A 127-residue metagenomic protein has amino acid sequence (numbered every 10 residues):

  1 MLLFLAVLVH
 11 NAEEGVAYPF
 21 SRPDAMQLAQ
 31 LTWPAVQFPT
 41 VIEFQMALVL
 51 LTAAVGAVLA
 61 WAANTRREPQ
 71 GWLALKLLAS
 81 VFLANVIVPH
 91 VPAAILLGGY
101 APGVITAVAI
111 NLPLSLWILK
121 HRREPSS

Functional and structural regions predicted by a protein language model:
M1, Q70-L78, S127: Membrane-interfacial loop-to-transmembrane alpha-helix junctions, especially the N-terminal start
V7-D24: Transmembrane alpha-helix/helix-exit interface in multi-pass inner-membrane proteins
L8-A12, S80-P89: Aromatic-anchored segments of alpha-helical transmembrane domains
P23-F38: Perimembrane loop-to-helix junctions flanking transmembrane segments
A35-A53: A loop-to-helix transmembrane entry motif
A62-R66, I87-L96: Juxtamembrane "helix-exit" motif on the non-cytosolic side of transmembrane helices
A93-A109: Non-cytosolic membrane-interface motifs at loop->transmembrane helix junctions
L112-S127: Terminal transmembrane helical module of multi-pass membrane proteins
